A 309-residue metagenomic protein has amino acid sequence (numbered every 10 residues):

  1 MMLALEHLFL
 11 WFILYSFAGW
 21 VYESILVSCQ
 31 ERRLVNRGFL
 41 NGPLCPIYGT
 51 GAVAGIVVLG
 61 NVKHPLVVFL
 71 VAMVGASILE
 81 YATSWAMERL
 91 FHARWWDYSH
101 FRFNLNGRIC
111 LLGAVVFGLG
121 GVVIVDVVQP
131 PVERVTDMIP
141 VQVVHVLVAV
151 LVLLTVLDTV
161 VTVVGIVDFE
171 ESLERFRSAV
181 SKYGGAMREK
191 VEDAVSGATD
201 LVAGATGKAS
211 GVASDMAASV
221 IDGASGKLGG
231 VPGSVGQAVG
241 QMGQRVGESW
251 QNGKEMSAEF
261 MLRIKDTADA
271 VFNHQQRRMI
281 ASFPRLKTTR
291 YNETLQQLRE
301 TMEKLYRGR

Functional and structural regions predicted by a protein language model:
M1-R309: Aromatic-rich, lipid-facing transmembrane alpha helices and their immediate juxtamembrane interface loops in integral
